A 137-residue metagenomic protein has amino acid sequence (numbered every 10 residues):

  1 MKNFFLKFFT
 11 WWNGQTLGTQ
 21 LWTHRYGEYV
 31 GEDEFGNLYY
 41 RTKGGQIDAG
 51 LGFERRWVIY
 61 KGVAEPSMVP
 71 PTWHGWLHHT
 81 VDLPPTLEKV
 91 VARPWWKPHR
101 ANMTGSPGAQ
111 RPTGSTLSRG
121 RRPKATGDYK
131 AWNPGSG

Functional and structural regions predicted by a protein language model:
M1-N37, T42-G137: N- and C-terminal low-complexity/disordered segments
